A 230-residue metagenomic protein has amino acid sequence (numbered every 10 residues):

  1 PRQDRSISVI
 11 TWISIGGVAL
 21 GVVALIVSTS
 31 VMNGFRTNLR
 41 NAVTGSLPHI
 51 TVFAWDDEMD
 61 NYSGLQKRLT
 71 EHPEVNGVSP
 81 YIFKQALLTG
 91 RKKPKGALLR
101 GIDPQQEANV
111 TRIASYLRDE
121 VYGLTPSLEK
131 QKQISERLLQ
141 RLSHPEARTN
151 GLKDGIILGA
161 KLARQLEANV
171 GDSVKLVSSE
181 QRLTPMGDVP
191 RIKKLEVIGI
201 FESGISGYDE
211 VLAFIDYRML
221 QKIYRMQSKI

Functional and structural regions predicted by a protein language model:
P1-V22: N-terminal Sec/SRP start-transfer signal
D4-S8, V31-G34, L212-I215: Short secondary-structure boundary/capping elements
V9-I15, V31, A42, L98: Residue-level recognition of specific faces of alpha-helices
I15-G17, N41-V43, L87-R91: Short secondary-structure boundary/capping segments within folded domains
G21-M32: Alpha-helical transmembrane segments
V31-M32, R36-Q66, F83: Membrane-interface junction motifs in transport/secretion proteins
I50-A54, L162-A163, K229-I230: A short beta-strand structural signal in non-transmembrane regions
K67-S228: A structural signal for hydrophobic secondary-structure junctions, strongest on transmembrane helix-loop-helix units
